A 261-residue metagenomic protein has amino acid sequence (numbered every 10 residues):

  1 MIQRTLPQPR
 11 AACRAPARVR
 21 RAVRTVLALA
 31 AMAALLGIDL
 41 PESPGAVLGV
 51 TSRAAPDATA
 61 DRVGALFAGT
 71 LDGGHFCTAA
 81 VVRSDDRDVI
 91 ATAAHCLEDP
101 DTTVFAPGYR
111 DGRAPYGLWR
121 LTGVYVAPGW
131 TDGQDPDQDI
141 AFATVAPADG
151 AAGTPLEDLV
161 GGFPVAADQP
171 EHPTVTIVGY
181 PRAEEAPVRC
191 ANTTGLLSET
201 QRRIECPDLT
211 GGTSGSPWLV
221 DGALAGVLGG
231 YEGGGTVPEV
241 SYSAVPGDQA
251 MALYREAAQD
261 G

Functional and structural regions predicted by a protein language model:
I2-S84, P246, M251-G261: Protease-domain processing segments flanking chymotrypsin-fold serine proteases, especially trypsin-like
T51-D61, T70, T103-A151: Conserved catalytic-core segment of clan PA serine endopeptidases
P56-R110, T194-S198, G229, V240-P246: Catalytic histidine site
A65, V89-A91, A141-T144, T176-I177 (+1 more regions): Structural recognition of the beta-strand scaffold that forms the well-ordered cores of secreted hydrolase catalytic
C96-E98, Y109-G112, P147-G150, R182 (+1 more regions): Acidic glycine-/aspartate-rich tracts in secreted/extracellular proteins
L121, P136-G212: Chymotrypsin/trypsin-fold serine protease catalytic domain
A166-Q169, P187, A191-T193, L197-R202 (+1 more regions): Extracellular protease catalytic domains of secreted zymogens
D208-L228: Catalytic nucleophile loop of clan PA
